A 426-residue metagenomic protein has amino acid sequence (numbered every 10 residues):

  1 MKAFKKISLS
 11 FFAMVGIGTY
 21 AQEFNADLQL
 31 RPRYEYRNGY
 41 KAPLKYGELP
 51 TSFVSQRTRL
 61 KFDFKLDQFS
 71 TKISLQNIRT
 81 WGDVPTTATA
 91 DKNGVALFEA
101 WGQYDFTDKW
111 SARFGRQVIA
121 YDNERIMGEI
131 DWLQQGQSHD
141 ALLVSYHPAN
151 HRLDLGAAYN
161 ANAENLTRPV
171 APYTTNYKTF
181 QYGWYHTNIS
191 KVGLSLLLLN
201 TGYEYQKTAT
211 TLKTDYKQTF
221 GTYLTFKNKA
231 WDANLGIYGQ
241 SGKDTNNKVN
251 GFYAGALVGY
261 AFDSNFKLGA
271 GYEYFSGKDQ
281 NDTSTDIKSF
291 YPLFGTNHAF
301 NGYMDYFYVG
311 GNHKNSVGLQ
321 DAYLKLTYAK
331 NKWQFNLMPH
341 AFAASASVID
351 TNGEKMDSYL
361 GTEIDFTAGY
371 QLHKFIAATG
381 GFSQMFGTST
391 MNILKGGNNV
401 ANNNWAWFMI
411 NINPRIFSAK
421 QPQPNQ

Functional and structural regions predicted by a protein language model:
M1-S8: Bacterial N-terminal signal peptides that target proteins for export
S8-F11, I17-I119, L142-P148, R152-L153 (+6 more regions): Beta-barrel outer-membrane channel/assembly domains of diderm bacteria
K45-Y46, L166-Y173, Q206-L212, D282-Y306 (+2 more regions): Solvent-exposed loop segments that connect transmembrane elements
F98, S138-D140, Q181: Envelope-exposed proteins and targeting segments
D122-E124, A163-N165, D244, D279-Q280: Extracytoplasmic/secreted cell-surface and envelope-processing proteins
M127-D131, H139: Asp-box/WD-like beta-propeller blade repeats and closely related beta-sheet repeat scaffolds
H151-L235: Internal metal/ion-chelating core segments
N246-Y253, G269-G318: C-terminal outer-membrane beta-barrel translocator/porin domains of Gram-negative envelope proteins and their
